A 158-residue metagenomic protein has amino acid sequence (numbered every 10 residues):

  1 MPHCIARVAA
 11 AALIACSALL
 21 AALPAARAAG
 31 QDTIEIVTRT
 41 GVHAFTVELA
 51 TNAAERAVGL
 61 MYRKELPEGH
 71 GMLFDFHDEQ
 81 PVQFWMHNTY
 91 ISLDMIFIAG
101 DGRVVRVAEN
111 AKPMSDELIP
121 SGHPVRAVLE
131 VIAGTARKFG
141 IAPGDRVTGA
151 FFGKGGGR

Functional and structural regions predicted by a protein language model:
M1-C4: N-terminal secretory signal peptides that target proteins for export/translocation
A9-A22: Bacterial N-terminal signal peptides
A22-A28: Signal peptide processing junction and immediate N-terminal pro/mature segment of secreted/exported proteins
A28-R158: Compact, glycine-rich, soluble single-domain proteins
